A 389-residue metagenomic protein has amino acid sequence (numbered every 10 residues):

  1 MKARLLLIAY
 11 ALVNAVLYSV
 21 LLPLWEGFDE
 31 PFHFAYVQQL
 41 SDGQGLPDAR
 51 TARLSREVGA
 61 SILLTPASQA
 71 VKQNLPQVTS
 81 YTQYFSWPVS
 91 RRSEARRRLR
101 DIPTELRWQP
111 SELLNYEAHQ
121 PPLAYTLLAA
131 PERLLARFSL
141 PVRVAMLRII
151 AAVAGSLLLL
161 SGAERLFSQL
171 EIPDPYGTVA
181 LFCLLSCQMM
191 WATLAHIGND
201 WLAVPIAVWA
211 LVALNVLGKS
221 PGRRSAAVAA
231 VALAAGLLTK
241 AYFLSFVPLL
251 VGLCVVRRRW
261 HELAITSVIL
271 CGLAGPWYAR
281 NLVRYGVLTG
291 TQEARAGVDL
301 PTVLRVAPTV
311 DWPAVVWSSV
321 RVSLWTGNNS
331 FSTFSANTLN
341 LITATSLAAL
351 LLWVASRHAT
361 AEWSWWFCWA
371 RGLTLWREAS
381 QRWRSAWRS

Functional and structural regions predicted by a protein language model:
K2, F138, V142, A163-S186 (+1 more regions): Transmembrane-helix signature of polytopic, membrane-embedded enzymes that assemble or transfer cell-envelope glycans
F28, I150-V153, D174, V179-W209 (+3 more regions): Multi-pass, polyprenyl lipid-linked donor-dependent membrane glycosyltransferases
G43-R148, D299-P301, S318, S330-T333: Interfacial juxtamembrane loops and adjacent helix segments that form the catalytic/substrate-binding surfaces
A145-E171, W209: Transmembrane-helix motifs of polytopic, lipid-linked glycan transferases
S168-E171, A210-V228: Membrane-interface transmembrane helices that cradle and orient dolichyl/undecaprenyl
V216-K219, S245-C271, Y278: Perimembrane helix-loop-helix junctions
S225-A241, F246-G252: Membrane-interface alpha helices of multi-pass inner-membrane proteins
L282-A359: Membrane-lumen/periplasm interface segments of multi-pass, membrane-embedded glycan/lipid transferases
